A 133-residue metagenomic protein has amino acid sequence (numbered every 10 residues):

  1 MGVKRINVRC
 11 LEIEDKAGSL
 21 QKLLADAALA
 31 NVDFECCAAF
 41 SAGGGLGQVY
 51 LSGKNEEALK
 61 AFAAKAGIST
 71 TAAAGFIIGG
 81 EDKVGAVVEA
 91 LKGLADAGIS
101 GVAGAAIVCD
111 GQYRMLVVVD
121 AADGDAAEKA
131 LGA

Functional and structural regions predicted by a protein language model:
M1-A133: A conserved regulatory-domain signal marking ACT and ACT-like small-molecule sensing domains and adjacent regulatory
